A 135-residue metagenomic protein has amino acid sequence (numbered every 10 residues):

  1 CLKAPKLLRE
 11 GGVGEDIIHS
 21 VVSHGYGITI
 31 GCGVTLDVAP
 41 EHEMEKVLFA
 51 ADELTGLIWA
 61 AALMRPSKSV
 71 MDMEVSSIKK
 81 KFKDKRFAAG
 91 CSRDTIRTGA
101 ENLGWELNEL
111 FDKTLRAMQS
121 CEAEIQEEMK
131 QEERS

Functional and structural regions predicted by a protein language model:
C1-F87: Divalent metal-dependent catalytic cores for phosphoryl transfer on phosphate-bearing substrates
L7, W59-A62, S77, T95 (+3 more regions): Alpha-helical scaffold segments in soluble metabolic enzymes
I18-V21, R93, F111: Short loop/turn and capping residues at structural boundaries
V70, E74, A88, N102-E106 (+1 more regions): Short amphipathic alpha-helical interaction segments
F82-L103: Charged/polar, low-hydrophobicity segments characteristic of intrinsically disordered regions and flexible loops
T98-S135: Charged phosphate-binding loop/patch that engages nucleotide di/tri-phosphates or the phosphate backbone of nucleic
